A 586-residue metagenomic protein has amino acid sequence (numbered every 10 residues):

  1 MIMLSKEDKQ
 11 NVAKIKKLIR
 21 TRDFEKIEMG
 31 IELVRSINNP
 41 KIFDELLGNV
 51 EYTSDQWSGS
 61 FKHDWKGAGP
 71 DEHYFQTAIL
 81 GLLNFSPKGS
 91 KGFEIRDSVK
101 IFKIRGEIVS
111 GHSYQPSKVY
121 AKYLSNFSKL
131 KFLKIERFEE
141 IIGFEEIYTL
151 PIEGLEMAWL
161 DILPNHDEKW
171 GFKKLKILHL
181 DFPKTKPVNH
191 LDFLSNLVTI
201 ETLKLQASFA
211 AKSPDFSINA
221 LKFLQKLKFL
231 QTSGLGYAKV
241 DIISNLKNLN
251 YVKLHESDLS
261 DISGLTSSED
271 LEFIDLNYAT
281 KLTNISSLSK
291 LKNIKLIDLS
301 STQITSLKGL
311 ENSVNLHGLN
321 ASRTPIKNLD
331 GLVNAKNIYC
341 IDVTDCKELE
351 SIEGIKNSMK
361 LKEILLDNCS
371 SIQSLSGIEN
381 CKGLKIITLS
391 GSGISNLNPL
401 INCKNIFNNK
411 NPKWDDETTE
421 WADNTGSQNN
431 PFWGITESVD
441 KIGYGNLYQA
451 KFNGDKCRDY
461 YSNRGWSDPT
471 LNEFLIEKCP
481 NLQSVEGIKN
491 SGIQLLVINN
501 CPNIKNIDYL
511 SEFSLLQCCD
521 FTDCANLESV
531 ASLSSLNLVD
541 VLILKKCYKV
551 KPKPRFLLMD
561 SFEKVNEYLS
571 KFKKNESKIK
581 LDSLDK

Functional and structural regions predicted by a protein language model:
D8-K16, P40-T53, G89: Amphipathic alpha-helical scaffolding segments comprising HEAT/armadillo-like alpha-solenoid repeats
G30-I31: Hydrophobic core positions within HEAT/HEAT-like alpha-solenoid repeats
I37-P40, L82: Residue-level signature of the C-terminal ends
Y52, W57, W65, T77-G89 (+21 more regions): Concave beta-strand-loop units of leucine-rich repeat
G171, N196, A220-F223, I242-N245 (+3 more regions): Core domains of intracellular innate-immunity/apoptotic signalosomes
